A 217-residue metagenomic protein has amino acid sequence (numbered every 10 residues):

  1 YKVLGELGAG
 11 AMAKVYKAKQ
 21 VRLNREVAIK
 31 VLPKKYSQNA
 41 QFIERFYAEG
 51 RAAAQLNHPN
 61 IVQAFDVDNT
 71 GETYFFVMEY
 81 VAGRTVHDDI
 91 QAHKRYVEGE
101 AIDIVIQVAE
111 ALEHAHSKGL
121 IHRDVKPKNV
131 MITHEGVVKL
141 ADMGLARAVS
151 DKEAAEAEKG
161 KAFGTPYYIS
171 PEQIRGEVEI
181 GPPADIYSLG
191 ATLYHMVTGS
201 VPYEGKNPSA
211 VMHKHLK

Functional and structural regions predicted by a protein language model:
Y1-K217: Conserved ATP-binding/catalytic core of the eukaryotic-like protein kinase fold, especially serine/threonine kinases
